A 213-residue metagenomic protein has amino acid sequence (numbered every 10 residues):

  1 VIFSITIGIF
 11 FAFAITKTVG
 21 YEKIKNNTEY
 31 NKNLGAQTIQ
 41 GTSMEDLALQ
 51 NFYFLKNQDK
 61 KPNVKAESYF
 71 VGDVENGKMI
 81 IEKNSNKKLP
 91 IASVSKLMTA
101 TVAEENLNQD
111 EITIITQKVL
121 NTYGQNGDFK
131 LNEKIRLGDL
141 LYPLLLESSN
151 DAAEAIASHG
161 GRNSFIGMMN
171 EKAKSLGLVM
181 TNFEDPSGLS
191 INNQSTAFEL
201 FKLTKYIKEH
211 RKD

Functional and structural regions predicted by a protein language model:
V1, K208-D213: Short, intrinsically disordered, charge-balanced linker/junction segments flanking boundaries in proteins
I2-T16: Hydrophobic membrane-insertion alpha-helices, especially the h-region of bacterial N-terminal signal peptides
G20-F198, K205-H210: Active-site-adjacent loops and short helices of periplasmic peptidoglycan-processing enzymes
